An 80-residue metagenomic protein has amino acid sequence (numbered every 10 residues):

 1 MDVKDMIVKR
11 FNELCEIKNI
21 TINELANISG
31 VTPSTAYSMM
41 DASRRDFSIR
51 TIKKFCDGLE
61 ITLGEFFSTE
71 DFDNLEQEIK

Functional and structural regions predicted by a protein language model:
M1-T21: A short, Lys/Arg-rich alpha-helix, primarily the initiator
F11, K54-G58: Short, basic, alpha-helical segments at the C-terminal edge of helix-turn-helix-like DNA-binding modules
E13, S38, F67-K80: Short, charged recognition helix plus adjacent turn of helix-turn-helix-like nucleic-acid-binding domains
C15, A26, C56: The alpha-helix within a helix-turn-helix
E16, G30, D41, D71: Residue-level detection of the helix-turn-helix DNA-binding "recognition helix"
N19-S38: Short alpha-helical DNA-recognition segment
S43-K54: Short, basic-rich loop-to-helix N-cap that marks the start of a DNA-contacting helix
D57-S68: Intrinsically disordered, low-complexity basic tails/linkers immediately adjacent to helix-turn-helix/homeobox/MYB/SANT
